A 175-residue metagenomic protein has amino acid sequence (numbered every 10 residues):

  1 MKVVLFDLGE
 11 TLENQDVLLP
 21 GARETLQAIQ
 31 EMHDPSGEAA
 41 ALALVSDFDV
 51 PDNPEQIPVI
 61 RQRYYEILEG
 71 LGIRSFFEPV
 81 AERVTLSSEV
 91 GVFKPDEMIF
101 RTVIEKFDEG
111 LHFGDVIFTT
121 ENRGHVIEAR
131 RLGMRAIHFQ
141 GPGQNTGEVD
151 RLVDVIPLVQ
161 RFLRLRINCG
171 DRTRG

Functional and structural regions predicted by a protein language model:
M1-F6, R23, Q27-D34, E38-G175: Asp-based, Mg2+/Mn2+-dependent phosphohydrolase catalytic module
L5-N14: Metal-dependent nucleic-acid phosphoesterase active-site entry motif
L18: Nucleic acid-binding interface residues in structured DNA/RNA-binding domains, emphasizing the DNA-engaging scaffolds
